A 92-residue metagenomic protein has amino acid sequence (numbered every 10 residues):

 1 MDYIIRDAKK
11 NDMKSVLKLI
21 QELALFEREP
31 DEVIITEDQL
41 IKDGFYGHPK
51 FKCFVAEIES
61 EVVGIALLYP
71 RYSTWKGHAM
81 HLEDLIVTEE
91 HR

Functional and structural regions predicted by a protein language model:
I4-V16: A short beta-loop-alpha structural element at the N-terminal edge of CoA-dependent acyl/N-acetyltransferase catalytic
A8, L85-V87: Hydrophobic adenine-recognition pocket in adenosine-nucleotide-binding enzymes
I20-K42: Conserved GNAT-fold acetyl-CoA-binding loop/helix
I35, F51, V63, G77 (+1 more regions): Short coil/loop residues immediately preceding or within conserved phosphate-binding loops of NTP-utilizing enzyme
G44-V55: A short helix-loop-beta-strand connector motif used in the catalytic cores of GNAT acetyltransferases and, in some
V55, E61-Y69: Conserved beta-strand in the GNAT
W75, T88-R92: Conserved glycine-rich acetyl-CoA-binding loop
